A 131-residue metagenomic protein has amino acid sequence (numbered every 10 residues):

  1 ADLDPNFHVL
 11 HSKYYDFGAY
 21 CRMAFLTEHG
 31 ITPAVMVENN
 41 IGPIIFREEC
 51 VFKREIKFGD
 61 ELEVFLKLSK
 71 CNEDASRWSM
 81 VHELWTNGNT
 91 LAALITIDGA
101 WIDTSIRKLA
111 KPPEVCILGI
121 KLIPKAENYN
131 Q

Functional and structural regions predicted by a protein language model:
A1-R47, D103-Q131: Hot-dog-fold acyl-thioester-processing enzymes
N39-V51, E55-K57, E61-V64: A contiguous binding-surface segment within folded domains or other stable secondary-structure elements
F52-E61, S69-Q131: HotDog/MaoC-like acyl-thioester-processing domains
